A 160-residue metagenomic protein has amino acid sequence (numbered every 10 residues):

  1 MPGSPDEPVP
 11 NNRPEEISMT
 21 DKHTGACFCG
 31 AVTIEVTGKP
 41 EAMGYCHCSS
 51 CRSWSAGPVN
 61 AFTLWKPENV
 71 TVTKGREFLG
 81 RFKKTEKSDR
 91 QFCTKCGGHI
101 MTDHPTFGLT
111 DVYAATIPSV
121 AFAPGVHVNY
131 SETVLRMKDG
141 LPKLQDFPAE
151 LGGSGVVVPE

Functional and structural regions predicted by a protein language model:
P8-E160: A short Gly-Trp-Pro
